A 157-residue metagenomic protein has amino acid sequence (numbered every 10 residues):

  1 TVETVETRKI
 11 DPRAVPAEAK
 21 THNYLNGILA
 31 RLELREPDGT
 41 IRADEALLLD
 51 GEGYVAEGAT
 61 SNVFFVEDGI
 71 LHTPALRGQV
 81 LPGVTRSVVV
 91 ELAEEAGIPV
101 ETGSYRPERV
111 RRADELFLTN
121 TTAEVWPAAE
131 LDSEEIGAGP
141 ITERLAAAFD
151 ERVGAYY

Functional and structural regions predicted by a protein language model:
T1-Y157: Helix-start/capping segments and mature chain N-termini
